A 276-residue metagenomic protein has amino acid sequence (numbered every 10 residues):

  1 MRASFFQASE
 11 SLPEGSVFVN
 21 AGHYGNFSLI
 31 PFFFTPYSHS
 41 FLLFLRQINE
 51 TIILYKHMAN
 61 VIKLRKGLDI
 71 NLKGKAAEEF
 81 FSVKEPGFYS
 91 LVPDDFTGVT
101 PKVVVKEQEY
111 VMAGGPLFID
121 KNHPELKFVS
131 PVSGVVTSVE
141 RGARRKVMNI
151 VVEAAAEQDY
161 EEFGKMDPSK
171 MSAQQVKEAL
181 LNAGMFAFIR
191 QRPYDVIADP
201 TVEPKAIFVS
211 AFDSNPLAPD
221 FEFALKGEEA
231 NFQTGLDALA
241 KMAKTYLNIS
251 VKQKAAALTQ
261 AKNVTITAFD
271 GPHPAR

Functional and structural regions predicted by a protein language model:
A3, A8-S16, G22-T35: N-terminal amphipathic/hydrophobic targeting modules at extreme N-termini, encompassing cleavable Sec/SRP-type signal
P31-F32, P36-H57: Short, Lys/Arg-enriched N-terminal segments with co-localized hydrophobic residues within the first ~10-30 amino acids
H57-V104, I119: N-terminal, Lys/Arg-enriched amphipathic/low-complexity engagement segments that precede the first folded domain
P101, E107, P124-K127: Short, conserved secondary-structure segments in the cores of folded domains
V105-I119, S138: Short, well-structured beta-strand-loop connectors
P116-E125, A143: Short, charged beta-turn/beta-strand-edge "cap" motif at the junction between a beta-strand and an adjacent loop
E125-R141: Short, compositionally biased
E140-R276: Buried, small/hydrophobic-residue-enriched core segments of structured protein domains
